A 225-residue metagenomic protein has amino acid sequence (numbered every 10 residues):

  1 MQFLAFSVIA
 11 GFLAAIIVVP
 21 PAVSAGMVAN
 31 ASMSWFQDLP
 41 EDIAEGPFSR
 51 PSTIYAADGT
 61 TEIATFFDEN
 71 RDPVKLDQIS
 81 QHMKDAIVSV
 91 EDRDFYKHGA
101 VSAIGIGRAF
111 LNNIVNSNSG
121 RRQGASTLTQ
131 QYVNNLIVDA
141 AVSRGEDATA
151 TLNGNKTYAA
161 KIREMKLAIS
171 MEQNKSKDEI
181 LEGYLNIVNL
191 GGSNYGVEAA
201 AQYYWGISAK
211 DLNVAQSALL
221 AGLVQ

Functional and structural regions predicted by a protein language model:
M1-I54, E62, D94: N-terminal type II signal-anchor transmembrane helix that functions as the membrane-insertion/stop-transfer segment
F48-Q225: Peptidoglycan glycan-strand catalytic modules in the bacterial/periplasmic cell-wall system
